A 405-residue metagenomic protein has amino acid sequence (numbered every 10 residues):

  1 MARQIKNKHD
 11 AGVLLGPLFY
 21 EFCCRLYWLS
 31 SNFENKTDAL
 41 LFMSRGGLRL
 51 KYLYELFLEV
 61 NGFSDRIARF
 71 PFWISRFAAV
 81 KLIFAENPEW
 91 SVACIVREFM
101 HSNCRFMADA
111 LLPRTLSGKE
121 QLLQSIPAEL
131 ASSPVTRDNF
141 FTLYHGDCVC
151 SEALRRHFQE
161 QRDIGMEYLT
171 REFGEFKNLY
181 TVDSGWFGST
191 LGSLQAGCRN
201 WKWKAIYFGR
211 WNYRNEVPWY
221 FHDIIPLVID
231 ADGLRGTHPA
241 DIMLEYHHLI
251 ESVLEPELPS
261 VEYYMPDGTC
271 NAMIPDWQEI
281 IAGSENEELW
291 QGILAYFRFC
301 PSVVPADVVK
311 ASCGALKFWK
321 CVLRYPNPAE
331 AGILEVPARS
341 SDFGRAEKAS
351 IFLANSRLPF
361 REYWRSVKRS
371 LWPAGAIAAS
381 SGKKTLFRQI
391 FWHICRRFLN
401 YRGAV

Functional and structural regions predicted by a protein language model:
M1-V405: Long, low-complexity, Lys/Arg-enriched
